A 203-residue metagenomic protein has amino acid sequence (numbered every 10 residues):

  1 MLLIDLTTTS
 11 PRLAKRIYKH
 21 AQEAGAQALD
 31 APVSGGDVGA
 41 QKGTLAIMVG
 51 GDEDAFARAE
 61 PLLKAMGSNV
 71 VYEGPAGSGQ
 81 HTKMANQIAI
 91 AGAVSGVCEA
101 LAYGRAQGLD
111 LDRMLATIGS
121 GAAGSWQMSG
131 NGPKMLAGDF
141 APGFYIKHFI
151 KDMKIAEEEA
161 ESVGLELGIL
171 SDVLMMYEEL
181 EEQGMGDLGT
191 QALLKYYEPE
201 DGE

Functional and structural regions predicted by a protein language model:
L3, T8-A91: Rossmann-fold dinucleotide-binding core
K19, E23, E198-E203: Generic C-terminal helix-cap and adjacent flexible tail
S68-E73, K147-H148, G202-E203: Electropositive, surface-exposed helix/loop patches at the edges of structured domains that serve as adaptable
G77-E200: Helical "substrate-binding/catalytic lid" subdomain of Rossmann-like NAD(P)-dependent dehydrogenases/reductases
